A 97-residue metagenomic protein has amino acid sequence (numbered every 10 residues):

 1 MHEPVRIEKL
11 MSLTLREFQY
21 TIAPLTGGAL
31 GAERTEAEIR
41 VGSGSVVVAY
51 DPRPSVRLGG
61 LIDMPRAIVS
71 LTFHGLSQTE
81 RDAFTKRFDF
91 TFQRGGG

Functional and structural regions predicted by a protein language model:
M1-L25: Terminal, regulation- and interaction-focused segments at domain boundaries
M1-V5, E33-T35, P52: Structured alpha/beta or helical-core interaction and ligand-binding surfaces enriched in interleaved
L15-Y20, S77-A83: Short, conserved charged micro-motifs
L25-A37: Short secondary-structure junctions
T26-A29, F88-G96: A common structural junction motif
R40, V47, I68-S70: Beta-strand secondary-structure signal
S43-L61: A short, structured beta-strand/loop element
S55-L76: Intrinsically disordered, low-complexity regulatory segments enriched in Ser/Thr/Pro and charged residues
